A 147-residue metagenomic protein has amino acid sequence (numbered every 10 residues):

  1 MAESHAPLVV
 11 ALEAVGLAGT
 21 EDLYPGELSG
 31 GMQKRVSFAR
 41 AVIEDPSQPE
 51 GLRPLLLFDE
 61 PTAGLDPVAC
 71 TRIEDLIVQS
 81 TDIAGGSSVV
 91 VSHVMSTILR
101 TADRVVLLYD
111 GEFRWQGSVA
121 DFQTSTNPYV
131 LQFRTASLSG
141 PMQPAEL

Functional and structural regions predicted by a protein language model:
A2-T20: Conserved ABC ATPase "signature" region
Y24-L28, M32: Conserved ABC ATPase signature
L56-D59: Catalytic Walker B motif of ABC-type/P-loop ATPase nucleotide-binding domains
T71-I83: Helical segment within the ABC ATPase nucleotide-binding domain
S92-H93: H-loop/switch region of ABC-family ATPase nucleotide-binding domains
I98-R100: A short, surface-exposed alpha-helical micro-motif characterized by mixed small hydrophobic and charged/polar residues
Q123-L147: C-terminal boundary and immediately downstream tail of ABC-type ATPase nucleotide-binding domains
